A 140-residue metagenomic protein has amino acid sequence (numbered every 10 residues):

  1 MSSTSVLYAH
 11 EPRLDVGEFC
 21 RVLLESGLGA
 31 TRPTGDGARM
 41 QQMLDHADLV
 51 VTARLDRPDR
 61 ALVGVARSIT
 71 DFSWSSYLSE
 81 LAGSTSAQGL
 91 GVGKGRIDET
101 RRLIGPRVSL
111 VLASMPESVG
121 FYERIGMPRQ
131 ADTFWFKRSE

Functional and structural regions predicted by a protein language model:
M1-G35, T133: Short amphipathic alpha-helix that is part of the acyltransferase structural core
L14, S73, P116-G120: Short alpha-helical
T31, A53-R54, S84, G93: Structured catalytic cores of enzymes that bind and process phosphorylated ligands/cofactors
Q41-T52, V108-S109: A short helix-loop-beta-strand connector motif used in the catalytic cores of GNAT acetyltransferases and, in some
T52, D59-T70, Y77-A82: Conserved beta-strand in the GNAT
G83, Q88-R102: Conserved acetyl-CoA-binding loop-helix of GNAT-fold acetyltransferases
K94, P106-E140: Conserved active-site alpha-helix within GNAT-family acetyltransferase domains
